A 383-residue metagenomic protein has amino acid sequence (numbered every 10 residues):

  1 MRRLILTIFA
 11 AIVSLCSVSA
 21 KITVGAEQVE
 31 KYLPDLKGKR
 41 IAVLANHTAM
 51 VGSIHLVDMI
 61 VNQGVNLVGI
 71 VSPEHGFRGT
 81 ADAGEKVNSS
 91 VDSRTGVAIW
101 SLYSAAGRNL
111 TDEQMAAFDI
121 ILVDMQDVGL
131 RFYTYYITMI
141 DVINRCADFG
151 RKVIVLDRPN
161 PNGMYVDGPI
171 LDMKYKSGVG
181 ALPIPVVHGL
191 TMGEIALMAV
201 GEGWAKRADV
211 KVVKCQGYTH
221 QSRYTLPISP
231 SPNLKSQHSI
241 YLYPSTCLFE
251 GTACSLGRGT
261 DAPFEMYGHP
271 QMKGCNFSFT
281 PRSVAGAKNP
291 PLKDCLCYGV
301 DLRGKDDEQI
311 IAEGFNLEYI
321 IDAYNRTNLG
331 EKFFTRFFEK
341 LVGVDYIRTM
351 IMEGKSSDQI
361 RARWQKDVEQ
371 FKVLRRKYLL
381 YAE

Functional and structural regions predicted by a protein language model:
M1-I22: Bacterial Sec-dependent N-terminal signal peptides
V68-E74, L156: Short internal beta-strands
G79-G84, I154-K176: Glycine-rich, charge-decorated loop segments at or immediately adjacent to ligand/cofactor-binding or catalytic sites
N88-F118: Glycine-rich oxoanion-binding loops at beta->alpha junctions
D127-M139: Glycine/threonine-rich flexible loop motifs
Y175-T246: Conserved anion/nucleotide-ligand pocket segment
G217-K293: Glycine-rich, aromatic-lined ligand/substrate-binding cores of catalytic and carbohydrate-binding domains
P263-Q365, E383: Conserved functional hotspot residues or short segments at active or partner-binding sites across diverse domains
